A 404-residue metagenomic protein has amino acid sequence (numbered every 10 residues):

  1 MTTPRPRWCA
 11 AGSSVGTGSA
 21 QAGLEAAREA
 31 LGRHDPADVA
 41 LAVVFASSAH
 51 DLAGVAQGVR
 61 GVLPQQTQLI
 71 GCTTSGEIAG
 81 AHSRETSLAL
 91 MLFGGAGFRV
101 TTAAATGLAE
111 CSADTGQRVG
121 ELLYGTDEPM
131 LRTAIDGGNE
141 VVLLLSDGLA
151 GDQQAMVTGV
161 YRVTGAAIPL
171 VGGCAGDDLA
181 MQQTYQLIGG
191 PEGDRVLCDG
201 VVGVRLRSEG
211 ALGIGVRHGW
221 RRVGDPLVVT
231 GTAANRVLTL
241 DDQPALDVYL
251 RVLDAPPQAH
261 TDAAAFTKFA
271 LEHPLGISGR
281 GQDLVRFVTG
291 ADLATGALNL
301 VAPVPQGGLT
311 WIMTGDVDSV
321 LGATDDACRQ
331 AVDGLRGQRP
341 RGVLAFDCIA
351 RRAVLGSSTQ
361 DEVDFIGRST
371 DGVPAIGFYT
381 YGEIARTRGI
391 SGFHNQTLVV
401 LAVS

Functional and structural regions predicted by a protein language model:
T2-V62, Q66-G76, G80-G356, Q360-V373 (+1 more regions): Small-residue-enriched flexible segments
